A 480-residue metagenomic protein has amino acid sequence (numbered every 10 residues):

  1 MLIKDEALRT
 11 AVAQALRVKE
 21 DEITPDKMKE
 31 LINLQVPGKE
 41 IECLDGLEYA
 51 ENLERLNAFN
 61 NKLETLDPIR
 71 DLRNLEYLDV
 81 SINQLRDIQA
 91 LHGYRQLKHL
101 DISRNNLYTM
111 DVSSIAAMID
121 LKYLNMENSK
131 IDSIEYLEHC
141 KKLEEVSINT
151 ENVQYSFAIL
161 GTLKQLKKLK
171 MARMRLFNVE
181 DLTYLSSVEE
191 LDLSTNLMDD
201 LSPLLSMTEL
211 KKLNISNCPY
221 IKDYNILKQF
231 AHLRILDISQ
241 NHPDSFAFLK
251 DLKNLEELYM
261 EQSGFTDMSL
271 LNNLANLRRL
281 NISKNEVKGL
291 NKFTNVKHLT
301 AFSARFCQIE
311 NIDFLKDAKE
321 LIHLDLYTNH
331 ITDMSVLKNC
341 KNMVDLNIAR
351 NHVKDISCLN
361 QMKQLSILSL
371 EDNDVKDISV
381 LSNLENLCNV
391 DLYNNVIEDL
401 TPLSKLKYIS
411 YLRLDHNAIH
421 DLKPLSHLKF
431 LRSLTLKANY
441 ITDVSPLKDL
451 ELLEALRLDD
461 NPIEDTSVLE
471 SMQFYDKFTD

Functional and structural regions predicted by a protein language model:
M1-E51: LRR flanking "cap" motifs
E30-E42, N52-E64, P68, N74-L85 (+26 more regions): Concave beta-strand-loop units of leucine-rich repeat
